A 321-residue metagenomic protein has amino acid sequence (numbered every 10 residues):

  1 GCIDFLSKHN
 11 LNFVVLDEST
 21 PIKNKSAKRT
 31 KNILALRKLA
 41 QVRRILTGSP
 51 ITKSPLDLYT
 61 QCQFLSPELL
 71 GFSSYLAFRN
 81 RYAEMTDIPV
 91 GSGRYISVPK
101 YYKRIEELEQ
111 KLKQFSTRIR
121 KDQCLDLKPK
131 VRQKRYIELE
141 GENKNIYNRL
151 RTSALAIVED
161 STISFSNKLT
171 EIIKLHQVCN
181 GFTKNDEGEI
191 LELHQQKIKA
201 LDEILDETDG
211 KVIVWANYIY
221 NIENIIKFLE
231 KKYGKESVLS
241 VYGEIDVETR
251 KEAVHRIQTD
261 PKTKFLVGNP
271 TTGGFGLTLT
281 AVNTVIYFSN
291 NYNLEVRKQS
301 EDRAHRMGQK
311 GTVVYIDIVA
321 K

Functional and structural regions predicted by a protein language model:
G1-N12, I22-N32, G268-T271: Conserved RecA-like ASCE ATPase "motif II neighborhood" in helicase/translocase motors
C2, N32, A200, T249-A253 (+1 more regions): Short acidic active-site motifs
I3-K8, K28-Q41, G71-I190, H194-G210: Inter-lobe coupling linker of SF2 helicases/translocases
F13, K134, K211-I213, K264-F265: Residue-level preference for the first positions of well-ordered beta-strands
D17-E18: Walker B catalytic acidic pair
A40-Y75, C124-R151, K264, G268-K321: SF2 helicase/translocase ATPase core recognition
H194, N217-I219: Helix N-cap/beta->alpha junction signal
I213-W215, E223-I226, E230-G273: Conserved helicase ATPase core of P-loop NTP-dependent helicases/translocases
